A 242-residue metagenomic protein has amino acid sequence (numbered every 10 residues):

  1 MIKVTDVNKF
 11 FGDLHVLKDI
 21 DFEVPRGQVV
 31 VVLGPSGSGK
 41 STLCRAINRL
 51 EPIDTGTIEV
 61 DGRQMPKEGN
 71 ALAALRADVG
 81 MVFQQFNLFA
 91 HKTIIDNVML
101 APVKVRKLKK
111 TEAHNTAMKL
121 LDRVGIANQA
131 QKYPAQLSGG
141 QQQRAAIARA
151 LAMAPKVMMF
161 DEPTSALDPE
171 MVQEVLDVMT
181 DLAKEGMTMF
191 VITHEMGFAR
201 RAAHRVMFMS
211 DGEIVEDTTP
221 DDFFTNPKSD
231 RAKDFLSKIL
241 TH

Functional and structural regions predicted by a protein language model:
M1-P220: ABC family nucleotide-binding domain
S210, D217, D221-H242: C-terminal boundary and immediately downstream tail of ABC-type ATPase nucleotide-binding domains
